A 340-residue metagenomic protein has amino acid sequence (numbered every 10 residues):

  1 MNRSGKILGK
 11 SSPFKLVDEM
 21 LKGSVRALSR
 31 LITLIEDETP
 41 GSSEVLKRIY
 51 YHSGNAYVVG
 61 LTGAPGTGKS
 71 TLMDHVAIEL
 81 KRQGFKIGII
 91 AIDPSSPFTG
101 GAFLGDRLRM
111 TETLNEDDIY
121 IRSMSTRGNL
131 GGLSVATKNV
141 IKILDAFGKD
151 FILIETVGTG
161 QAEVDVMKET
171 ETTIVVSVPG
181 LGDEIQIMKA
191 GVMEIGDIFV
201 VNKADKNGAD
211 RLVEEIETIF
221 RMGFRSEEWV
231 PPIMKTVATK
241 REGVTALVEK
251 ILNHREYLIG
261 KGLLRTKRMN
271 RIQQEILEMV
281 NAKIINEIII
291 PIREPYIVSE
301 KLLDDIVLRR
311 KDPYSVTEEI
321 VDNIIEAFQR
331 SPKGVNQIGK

Functional and structural regions predicted by a protein language model:
M1-Y51, G262, N286, E300-L308 (+1 more regions): Non-catalytic terminal/linker segments enriched in charged/polar, low-complexity residues
S11-V59, T67, V76-A162, E169-V176 (+1 more regions): Nucleotide-state-sensitive switch-loop elements of NTP-binding domains
A64: P-loop (Walker A) phosphate-binding loop of NTP-binding proteins
L72: Hydrophobic positions on the alpha1 helix immediately C-terminal to the Walker A/P-loop
F103, V140, D165, E169 (+5 more regions): Alpha-helical scaffold elements adjacent to nucleotide-binding pockets in ATP/GTP-utilizing enzyme cores
V166, P179-N207: Flexible active-site lid/hinge loop adjacent to a nucleotide/diphosphate and Mg2+-phosphate binding pocket
I198, A204-G260: Canonical P-loop GTPase G-domain recognition
K235, A246-I324: Long, well-ordered amphipathic alpha-helical subdomains in the mid-to-C-terminal portions of large enzyme subunits
